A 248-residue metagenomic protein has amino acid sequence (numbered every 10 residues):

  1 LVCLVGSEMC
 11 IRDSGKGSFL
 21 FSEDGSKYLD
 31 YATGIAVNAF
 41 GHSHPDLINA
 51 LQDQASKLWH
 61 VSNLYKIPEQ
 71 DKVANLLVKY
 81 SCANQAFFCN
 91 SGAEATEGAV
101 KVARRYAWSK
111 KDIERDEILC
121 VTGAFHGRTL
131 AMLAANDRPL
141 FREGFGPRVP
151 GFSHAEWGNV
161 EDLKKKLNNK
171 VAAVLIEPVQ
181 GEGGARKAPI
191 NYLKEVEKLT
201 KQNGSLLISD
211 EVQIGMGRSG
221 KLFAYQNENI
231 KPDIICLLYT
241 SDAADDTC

Functional and structural regions predicted by a protein language model:
L1, S7-E8, R12-K16, L58 (+1 more regions): Active-site-adjacent loop/helix segments that line or gate small-molecule/cofactor pockets in enzymes
L1-G6, I11, Y239-C248: Single conserved hydrophobic/aromatic residue that forms the stacking wall/gate of nucleotide- or nucleobase-binding
R12-L29: Active-site and channel-lining beta-strand-loop segments that bind or position nucleotide-derived/phosphorylated
K27-I113, E117: Glycine-rich loop-to-alpha-helix module at the N-terminal edge of alpha/beta enzyme cores
N75-A173: PLP-dependent aspartate aminotransferase-fold enzymes
V171-G184: Short acidic, glycine-rich surface-loop motifs adjacent to enzyme active sites
R186-G220: Catalytic PLP-binding core of fold-type I/II PLP enzymes
N227-S241: Active-site PLP attachment segment
